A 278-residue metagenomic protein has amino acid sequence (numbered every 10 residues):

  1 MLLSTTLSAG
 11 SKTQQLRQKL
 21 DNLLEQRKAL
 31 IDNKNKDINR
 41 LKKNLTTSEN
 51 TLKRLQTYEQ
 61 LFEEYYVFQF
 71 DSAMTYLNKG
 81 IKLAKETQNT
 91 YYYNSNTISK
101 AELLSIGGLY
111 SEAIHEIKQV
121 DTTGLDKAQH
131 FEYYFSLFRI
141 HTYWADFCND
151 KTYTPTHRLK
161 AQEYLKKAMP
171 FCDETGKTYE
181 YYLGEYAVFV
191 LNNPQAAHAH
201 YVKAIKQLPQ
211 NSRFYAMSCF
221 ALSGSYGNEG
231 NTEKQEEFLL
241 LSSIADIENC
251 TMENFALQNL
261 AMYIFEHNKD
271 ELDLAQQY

Functional and structural regions predicted by a protein language model:
S4-Y278: A "functional boundary" signal
